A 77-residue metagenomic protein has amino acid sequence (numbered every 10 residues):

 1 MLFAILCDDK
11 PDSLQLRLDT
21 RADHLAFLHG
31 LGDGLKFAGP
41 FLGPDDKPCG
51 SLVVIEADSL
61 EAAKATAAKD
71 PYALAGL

Functional and structural regions predicted by a protein language model:
M1-L77: Conserved, structured core segments of small domains
